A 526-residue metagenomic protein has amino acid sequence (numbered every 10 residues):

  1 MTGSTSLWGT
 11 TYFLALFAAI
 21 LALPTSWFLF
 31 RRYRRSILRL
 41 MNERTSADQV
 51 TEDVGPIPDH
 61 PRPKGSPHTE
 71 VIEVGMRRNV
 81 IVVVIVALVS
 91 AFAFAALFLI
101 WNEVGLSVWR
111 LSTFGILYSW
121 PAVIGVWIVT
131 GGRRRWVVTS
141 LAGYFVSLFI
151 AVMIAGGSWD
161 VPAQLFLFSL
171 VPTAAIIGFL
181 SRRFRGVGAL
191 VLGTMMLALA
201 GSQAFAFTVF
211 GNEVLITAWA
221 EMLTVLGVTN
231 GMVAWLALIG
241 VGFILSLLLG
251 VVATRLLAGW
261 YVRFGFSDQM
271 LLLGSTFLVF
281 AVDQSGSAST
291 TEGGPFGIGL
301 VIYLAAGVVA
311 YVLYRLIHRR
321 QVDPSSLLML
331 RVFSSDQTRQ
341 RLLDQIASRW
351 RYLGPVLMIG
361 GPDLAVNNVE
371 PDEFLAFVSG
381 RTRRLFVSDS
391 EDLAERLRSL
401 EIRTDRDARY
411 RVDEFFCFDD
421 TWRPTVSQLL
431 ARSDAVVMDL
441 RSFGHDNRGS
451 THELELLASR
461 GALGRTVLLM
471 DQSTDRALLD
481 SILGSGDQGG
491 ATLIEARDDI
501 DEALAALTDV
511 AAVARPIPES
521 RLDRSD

Functional and structural regions predicted by a protein language model:
M1-S246: Membrane-anchoring hydrophobic segments
T11, R476-D526: C-terminal interaction surface of TIR/SEFIR-family domains
W27-E43, I128-R135, S181-V187, T254-G265 (+2 more regions): Transmembrane-cytosolic junction motif
S46-K64, M270-E401, D405, R409: N-terminal topogenic membrane-targeting module
E103-W109, G156, D160, L375-S433: Acidic/glycine-enriched connector segments
F333-S334, G360-N367, S442, L468-A477: Short beta-alpha junction loops
S442-L456, R460: Conserved TIR/SEFIR loop-to-helix hotspot centered on a Trp-containing motif with a nearby acidic residue
R460-V467: A short helix->loop->beta-strand "cap" motif at the edges of active sites that frequently abuts
